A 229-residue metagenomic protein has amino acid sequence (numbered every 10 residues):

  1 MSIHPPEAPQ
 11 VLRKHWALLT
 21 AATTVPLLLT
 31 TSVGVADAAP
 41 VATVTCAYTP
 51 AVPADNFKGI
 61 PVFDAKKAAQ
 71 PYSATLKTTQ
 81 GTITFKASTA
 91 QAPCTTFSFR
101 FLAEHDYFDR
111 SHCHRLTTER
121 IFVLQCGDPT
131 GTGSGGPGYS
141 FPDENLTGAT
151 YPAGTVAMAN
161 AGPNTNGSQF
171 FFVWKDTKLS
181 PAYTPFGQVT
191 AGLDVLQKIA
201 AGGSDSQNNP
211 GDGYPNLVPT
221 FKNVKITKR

Functional and structural regions predicted by a protein language model:
S2-R229: Cyclophilin-like peptidyl-prolyl cis-trans isomerases
